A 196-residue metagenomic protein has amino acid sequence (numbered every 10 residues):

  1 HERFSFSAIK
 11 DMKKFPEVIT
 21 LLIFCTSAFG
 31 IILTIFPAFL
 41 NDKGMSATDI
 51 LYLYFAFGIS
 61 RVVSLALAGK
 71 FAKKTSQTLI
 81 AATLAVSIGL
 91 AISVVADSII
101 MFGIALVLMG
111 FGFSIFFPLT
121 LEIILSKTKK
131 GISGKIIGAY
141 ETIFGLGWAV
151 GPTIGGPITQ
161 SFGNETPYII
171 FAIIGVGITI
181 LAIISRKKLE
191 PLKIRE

Functional and structural regions predicted by a protein language model:
H1-T20: Juxtamembrane intracellular "pre-TM" segments in multi-pass secondary transporters
F15-L21, T26-K43, A47-L53: Helix-loop boundary and gating motifs at the non-cytosolic
L40-N41, F71-A72, P157-G163: Interfacial helix-cap and linker-helix signal at transmembrane-aqueous boundaries of multi-pass secondary transporters
V63-S76, T159: Helix-to-loop junctions at the C-terminal end of transmembrane segments in multipass secondary transporters
Q77-I92: Structural signature of the two symmetry-related core transmembrane helices
I115-T128: Intracellular juxtamembrane helix-capping segments at the cytosolic ends of symmetry-related transmembrane helices
I132-S161: A late C-terminal transmembrane helix in Major Facilitator Superfamily
P157-G175: A membrane-interface helix-boundary motif in multi-pass transporters
